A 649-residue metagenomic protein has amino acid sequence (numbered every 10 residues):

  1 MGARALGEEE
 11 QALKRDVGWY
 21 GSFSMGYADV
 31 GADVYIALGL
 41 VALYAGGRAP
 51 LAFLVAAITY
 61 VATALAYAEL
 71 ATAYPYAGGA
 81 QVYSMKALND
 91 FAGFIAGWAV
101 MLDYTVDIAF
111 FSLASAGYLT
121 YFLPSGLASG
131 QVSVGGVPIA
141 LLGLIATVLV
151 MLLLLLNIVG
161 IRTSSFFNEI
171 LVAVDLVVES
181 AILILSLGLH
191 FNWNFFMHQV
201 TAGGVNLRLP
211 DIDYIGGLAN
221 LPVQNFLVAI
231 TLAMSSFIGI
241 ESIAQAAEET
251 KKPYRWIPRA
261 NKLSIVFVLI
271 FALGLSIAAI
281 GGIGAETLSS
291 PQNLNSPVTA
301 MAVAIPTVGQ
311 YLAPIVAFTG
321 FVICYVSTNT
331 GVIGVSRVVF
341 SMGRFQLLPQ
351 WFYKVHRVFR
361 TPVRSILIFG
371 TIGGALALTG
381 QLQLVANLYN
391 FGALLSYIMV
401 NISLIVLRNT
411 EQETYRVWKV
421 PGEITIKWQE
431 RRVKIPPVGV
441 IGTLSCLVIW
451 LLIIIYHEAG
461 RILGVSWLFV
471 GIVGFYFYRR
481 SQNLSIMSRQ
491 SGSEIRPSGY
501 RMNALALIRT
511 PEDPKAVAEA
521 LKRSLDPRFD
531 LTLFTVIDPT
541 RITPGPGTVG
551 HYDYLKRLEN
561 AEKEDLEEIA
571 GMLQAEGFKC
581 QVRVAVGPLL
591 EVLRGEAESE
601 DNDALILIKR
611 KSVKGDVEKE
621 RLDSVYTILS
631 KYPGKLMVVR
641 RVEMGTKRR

Functional and structural regions predicted by a protein language model:
M1-R48, L54, V61-L65, Y74-A77: Membrane-interface "cap" regions at the ends of multi-pass membrane proteins
I36-L43, A52, V61-V150, L155-I158 (+3 more regions): Hydrophobic transmembrane alpha-helices that form the core helical bundles of multi-pass secondary transporters
V82-Y83, N89, Y121-V132, Q199-G216 (+2 more regions): TM-loop-TM module centered on a large, flexible mid-protein loop between adjacent transmembrane helices in multi-pass
L141, F352-T361, I398-H457: C-terminal membrane-solvent junction of multi-pass transporters and transport-like membrane proteins
Q383, N387-L388, G392-A393, I426-I486: A generic transmembrane alpha-helix motif of multi-pass inner-membrane proteins
G499-V549: Small/aliphatic-rich secondary-structure junction motif
Q574-L605, T646-K647: Structural beta-alpha unit
E598-R649: Gly/Ser-rich helix-loop-strand patches that form or flank binding pockets for ribonucleotide-derived cofactors
